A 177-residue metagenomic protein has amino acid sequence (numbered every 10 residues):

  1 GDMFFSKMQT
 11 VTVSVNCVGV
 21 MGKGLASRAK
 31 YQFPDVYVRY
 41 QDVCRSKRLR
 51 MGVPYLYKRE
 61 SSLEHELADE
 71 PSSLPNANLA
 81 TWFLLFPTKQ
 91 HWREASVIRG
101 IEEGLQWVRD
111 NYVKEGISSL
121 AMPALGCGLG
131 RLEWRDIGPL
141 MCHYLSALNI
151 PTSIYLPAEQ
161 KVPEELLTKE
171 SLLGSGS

Functional and structural regions predicted by a protein language model:
G1-S177: Macrodomain-like recognition of ADP-ribose-binding/processing modules
